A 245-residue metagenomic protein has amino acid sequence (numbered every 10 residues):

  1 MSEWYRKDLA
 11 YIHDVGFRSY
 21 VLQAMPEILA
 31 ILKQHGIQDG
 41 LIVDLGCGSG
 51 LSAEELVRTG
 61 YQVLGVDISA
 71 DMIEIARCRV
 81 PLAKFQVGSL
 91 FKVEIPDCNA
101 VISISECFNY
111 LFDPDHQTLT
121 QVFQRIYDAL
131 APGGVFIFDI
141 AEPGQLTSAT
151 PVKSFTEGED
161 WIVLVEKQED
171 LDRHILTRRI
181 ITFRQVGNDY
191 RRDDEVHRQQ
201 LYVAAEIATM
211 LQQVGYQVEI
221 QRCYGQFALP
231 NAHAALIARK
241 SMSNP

Functional and structural regions predicted by a protein language model:
M1-I37: Conserved class I S-adenosyl-L-methionine
L29, E54-V57, F123-Y127: A structural alpha-helix within SAM-dependent methyltransferase catalytic domains
V43, S49-K92: Class I SAM-dependent methyltransferase SAM/SAH-binding core
F91-V101: A short acidic, Gly/Pro-enriched loop at the edge of an enzyme's catalytic core that lines a small-molecule cofactor
N99-Q117: A short SAM/SAH-binding and catalytic strip from SAM-dependent methyltransferases
P114, I137-M210: SAM-dependent methyltransferase
T118-P132: A short glycine-rich, Lys/Arg-flanked "PGG" loop and its adjoining helix->strand segment in the class I
A204-P245: C-terminal lobe and adjacent flexible extensions of AdoMet/dcAdoMet transferase-like proteins
